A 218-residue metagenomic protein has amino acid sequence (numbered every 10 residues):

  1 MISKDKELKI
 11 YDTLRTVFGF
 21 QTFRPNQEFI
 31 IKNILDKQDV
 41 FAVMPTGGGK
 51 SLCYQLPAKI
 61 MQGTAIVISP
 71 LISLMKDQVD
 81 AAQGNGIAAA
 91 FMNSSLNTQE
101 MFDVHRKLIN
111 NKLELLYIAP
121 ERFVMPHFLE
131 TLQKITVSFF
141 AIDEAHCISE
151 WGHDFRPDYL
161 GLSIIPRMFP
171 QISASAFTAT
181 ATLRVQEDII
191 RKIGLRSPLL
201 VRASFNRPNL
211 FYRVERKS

Functional and structural regions predicted by a protein language model:
I2-P45: Conserved pre-motif I regulatory segment
D36-A42, G63-T64, K112-E114, S173: Pre-Walker A (Motif I) flank of P-loop NTPase domains
K37-L56, I66-S69: Walker A/P-loop
G48, Q55, L96-F139, I148-H153: Conserved helix/coil segment N-terminal to the catalytic DExD/H
L56, I60, D188: Active-site signature of alpha/beta-hydrolase-fold catalytic machinery across serine- and Asp/Cys-nucleophile hydrolases
A65-V67, I72-I118, M125, P198-V201: Conserved nucleic-acid-binding Ia/Ib motif block in the N-terminal RecA-like helicase ATPase lobe
Q133-A203: Post-DEXD/H (motif II) to motif III coupling segment of the RecA-like Helicase ATP-binding lobe
R213-S218: Conserved interdomain hinge at the start of the Helicase C-terminal
